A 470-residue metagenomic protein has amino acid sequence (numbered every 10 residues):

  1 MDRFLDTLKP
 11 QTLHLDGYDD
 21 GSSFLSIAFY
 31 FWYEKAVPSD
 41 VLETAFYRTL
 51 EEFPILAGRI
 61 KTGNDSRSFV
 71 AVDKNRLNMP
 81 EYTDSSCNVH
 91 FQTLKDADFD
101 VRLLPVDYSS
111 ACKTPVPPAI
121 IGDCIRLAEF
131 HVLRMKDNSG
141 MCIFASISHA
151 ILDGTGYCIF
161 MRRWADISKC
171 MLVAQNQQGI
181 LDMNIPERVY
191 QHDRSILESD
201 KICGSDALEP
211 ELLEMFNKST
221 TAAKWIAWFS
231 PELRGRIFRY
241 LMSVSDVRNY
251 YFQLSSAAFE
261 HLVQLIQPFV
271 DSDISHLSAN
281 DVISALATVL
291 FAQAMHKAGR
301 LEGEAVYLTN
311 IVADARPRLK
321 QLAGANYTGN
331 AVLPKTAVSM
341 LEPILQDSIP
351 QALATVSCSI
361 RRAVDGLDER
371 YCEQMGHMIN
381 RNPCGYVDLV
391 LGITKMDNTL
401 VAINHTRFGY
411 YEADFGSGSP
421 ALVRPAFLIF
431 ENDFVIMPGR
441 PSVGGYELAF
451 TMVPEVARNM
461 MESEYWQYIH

Functional and structural regions predicted by a protein language model:
M1-D65, L241-H470: Acyl-CoA-dependent O-acyltransferases
D2-Q11, T62-C87, D182-Q264, N310-P317: Short amphipathic alpha-helices and their capping loops
S23, I27, L42, V72-K74 (+7 more regions): Intrinsically disordered, low-complexity segments that are common in secreted/host-exposed effector and toxin peptides
L42, R48, A150-M171, R300: Classical protein tyrosine phosphatase
L50-I147, D153-G154, K169-C170, D182: Acyl-thioester-dependent condensation/acyltransferase catalytic cores
E129-F130, L233, L422-V423: Juxtamembrane loop segments immediately following a transmembrane helix
M141-L152, Y157, A165-S168, D281-A292: Hydrophobic mid-domain F-helix/FG-region of cytochrome P450s
Q177-P186, L301-T309: Cytochrome P450 heme-thiolate monooxygenase catalytic core
